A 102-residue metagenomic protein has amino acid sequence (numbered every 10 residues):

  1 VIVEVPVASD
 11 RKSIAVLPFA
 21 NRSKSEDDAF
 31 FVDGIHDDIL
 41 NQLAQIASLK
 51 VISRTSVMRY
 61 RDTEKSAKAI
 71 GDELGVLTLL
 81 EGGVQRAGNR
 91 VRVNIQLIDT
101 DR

Functional and structural regions predicted by a protein language model:
V1-R102: Acidic, proline/glycine-rich low-complexity intrinsically disordered segments
